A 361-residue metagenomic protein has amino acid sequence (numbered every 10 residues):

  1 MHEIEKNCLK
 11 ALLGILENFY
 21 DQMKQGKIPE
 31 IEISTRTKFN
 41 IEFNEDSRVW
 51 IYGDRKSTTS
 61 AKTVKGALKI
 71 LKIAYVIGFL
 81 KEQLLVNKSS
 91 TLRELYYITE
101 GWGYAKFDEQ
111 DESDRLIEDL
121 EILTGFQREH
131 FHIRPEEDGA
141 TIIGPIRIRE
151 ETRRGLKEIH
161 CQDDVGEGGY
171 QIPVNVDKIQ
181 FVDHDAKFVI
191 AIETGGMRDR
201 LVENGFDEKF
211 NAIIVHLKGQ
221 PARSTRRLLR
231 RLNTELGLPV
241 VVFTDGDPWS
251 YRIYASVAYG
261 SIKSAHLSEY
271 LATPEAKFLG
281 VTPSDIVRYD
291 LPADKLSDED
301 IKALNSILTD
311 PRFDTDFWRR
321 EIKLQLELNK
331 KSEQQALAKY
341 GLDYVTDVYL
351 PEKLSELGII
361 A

Functional and structural regions predicted by a protein language model:
M1-P239, P248-A361: Nucleic-acid enzyme cleavage-core boundary/entry regions
